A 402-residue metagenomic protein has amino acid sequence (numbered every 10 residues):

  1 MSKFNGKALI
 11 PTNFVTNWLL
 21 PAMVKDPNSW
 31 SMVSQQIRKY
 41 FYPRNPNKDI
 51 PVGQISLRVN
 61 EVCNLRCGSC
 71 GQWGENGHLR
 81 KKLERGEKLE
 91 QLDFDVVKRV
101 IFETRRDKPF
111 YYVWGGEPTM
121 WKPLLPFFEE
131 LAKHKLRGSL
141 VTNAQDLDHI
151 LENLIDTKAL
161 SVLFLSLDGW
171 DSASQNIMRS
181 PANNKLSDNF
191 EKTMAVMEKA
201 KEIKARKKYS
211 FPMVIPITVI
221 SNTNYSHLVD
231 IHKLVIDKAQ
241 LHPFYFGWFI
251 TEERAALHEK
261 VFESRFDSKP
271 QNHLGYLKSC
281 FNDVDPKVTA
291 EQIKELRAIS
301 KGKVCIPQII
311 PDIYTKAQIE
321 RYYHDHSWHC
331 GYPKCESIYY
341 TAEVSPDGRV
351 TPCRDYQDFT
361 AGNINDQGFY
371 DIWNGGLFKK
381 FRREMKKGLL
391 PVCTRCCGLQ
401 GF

Functional and structural regions predicted by a protein language model:
S2-K3, L83, S161-K334, P346 (+2 more regions): Radical SAM enzyme [4Fe-4S]-AdoMet core and its adjacent flexible, acidic and glycine-rich loops/tails across
S2-V162, E252-R254: Conserved alpha-helical substructure of the radical SAM core
S2-V24, N28-P51, W73, E320-F402: Flexible mid-to-C-terminal extensions adjoining Fe-S/redox cofactors in radical SAM and related proteins
L65, G138, S172-A173, T351 (+2 more regions): Glycine-centered loop/turn positions within well-structured domains that cap or flank conserved ligand/cofactor-binding
C70-W73, N153, M178, G247 (+2 more regions): Residue-level signal for well-ordered alpha-helical positions
G74, G115, L167, W248 (+1 more regions): Residues that line or immediately flank small-molecule/substrate-binding pockets and catalytic motifs
K88-D95, S187-E191, K287, G375: Conserved phosphate-coordination/catalytic loops
I101, L125-E129, L151-I155, M194-M197 (+3 more regions): Short amphipathic alpha-helical segments and helix-helix/interface helices
